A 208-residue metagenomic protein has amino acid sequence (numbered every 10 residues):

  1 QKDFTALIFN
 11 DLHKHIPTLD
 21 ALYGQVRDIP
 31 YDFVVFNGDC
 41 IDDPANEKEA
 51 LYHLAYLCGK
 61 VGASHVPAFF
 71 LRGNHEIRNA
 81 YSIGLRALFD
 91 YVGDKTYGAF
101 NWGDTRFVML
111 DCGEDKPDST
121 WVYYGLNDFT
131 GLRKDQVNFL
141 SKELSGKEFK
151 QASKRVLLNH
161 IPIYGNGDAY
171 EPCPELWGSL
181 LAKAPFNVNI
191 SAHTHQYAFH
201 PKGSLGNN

Functional and structural regions predicted by a protein language model:
Q1, K48-S145, F149, L176-V188 (+1 more regions): Extended active-site neighborhood of metal-dependent phosphoesterases/phosphodiesterases
Q1-I8, H13, G24-P30: Acidic, histidine-bearing metal-coordination/catalytic regions of metal-dependent phosphoesterases
I8-D11, F33-D39, V66-N74, V156-H160 (+1 more regions): Active-site neighborhood of phospho(di)ester-bond hydrolases with catalytic His/Asp-centered motifs
I8-K14, D39-E49, H75-E76, V122-R133 (+1 more regions): The substrate-binding groove and active-site-proximal loops of carbohydrate-active enzymes, especially glycoside
L12-H15, C40-D43, N74-R78, T105-F107 (+3 more regions): Solvent-exposed loop/turn segments at secondary-structure junctions within structured extracellular/periplasmic domains
V26-P44: Active-site metal-binding motif and surrounding structural segment of the metallo-beta-lactamase
I41, L144-N166: Short acidic, glycine-rich surface-loop motifs adjacent to enzyme active sites
N159-E175, A184-F186: Flexible, glycine-rich surface segments
